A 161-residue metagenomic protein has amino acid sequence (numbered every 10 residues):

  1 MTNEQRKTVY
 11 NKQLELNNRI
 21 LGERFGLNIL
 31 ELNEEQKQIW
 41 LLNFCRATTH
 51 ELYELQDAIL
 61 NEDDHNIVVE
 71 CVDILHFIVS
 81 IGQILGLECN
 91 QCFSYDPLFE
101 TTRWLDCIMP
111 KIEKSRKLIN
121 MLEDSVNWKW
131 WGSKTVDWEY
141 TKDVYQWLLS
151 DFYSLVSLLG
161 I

Functional and structural regions predicted by a protein language model:
M1-I161: Flexible "arm" and connector segments at domain edges
